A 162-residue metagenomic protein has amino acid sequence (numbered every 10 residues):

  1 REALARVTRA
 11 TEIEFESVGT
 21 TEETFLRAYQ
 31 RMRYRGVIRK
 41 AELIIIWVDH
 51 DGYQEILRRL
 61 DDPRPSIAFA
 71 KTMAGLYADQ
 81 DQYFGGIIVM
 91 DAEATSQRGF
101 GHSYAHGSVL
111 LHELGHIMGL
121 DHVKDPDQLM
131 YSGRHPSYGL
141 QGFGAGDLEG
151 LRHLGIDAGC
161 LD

Functional and structural regions predicted by a protein language model:
R1-L111: Metzincin-family zinc-dependent endopeptidase catalytic domain
K71-G99, S103-A105, D121-D162: Metalloprotease/metallohydrolase-associated module, dominated by Zn2+-dependent proteases
L110, L114-G119: Active-site His/Glu-centered metal-binding helix of metallohydrolases
